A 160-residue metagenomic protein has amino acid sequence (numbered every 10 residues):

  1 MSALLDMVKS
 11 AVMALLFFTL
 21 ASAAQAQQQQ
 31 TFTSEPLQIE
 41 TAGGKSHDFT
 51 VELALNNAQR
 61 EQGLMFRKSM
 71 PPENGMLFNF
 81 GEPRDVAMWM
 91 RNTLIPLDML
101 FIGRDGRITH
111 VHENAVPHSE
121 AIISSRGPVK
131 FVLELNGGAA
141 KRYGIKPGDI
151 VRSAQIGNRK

Functional and structural regions predicted by a protein language model:
M1-M7: N-terminal secretory signal peptides that target proteins for export/translocation
A3, T19-A24, A54: A general, composition-driven signal for non-globular sequence regions
K9-S22: Bacterial N-terminal signal peptides
Q27-K160: Compact, glycine-rich, soluble single-domain proteins
